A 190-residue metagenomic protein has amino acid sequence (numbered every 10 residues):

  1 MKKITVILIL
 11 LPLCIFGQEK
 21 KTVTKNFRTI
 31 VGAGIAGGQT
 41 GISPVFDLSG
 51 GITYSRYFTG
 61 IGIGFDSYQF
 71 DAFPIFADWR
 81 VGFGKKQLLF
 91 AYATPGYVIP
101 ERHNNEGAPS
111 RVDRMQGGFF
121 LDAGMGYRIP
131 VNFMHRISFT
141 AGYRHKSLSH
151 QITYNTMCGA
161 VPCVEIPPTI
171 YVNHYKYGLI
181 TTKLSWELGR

Functional and structural regions predicted by a protein language model:
I4-L13: Sec-dependent N-terminal signal peptides
I15-T29, A160-P162: Sec-dependent signal peptide cleavage junction
T24, Y54-Y57, G84-K86, P130-M134 (+1 more regions): Outer-membrane beta-barrel channels and translocator barrels
K25-G38, P44, R56-Q69, A91-V98: Transmembrane beta-strand segments that form the barrel wall of outer-membrane beta-barrel proteins
I30, V45-D47, F76-D78, D122-G124 (+1 more regions): Membrane-embedded beta-strand positions in outer-membrane beta-barrel channels/transporters
S49-T53, R80-G82, G126-R128, K183-E187: Transmembrane beta-barrel domains of outer membrane proteins
F65-N155, Y175: Outer-membrane beta-barrel translocator/channel fold
H174-R190: Outer-membrane beta-barrel "beta-signal"
